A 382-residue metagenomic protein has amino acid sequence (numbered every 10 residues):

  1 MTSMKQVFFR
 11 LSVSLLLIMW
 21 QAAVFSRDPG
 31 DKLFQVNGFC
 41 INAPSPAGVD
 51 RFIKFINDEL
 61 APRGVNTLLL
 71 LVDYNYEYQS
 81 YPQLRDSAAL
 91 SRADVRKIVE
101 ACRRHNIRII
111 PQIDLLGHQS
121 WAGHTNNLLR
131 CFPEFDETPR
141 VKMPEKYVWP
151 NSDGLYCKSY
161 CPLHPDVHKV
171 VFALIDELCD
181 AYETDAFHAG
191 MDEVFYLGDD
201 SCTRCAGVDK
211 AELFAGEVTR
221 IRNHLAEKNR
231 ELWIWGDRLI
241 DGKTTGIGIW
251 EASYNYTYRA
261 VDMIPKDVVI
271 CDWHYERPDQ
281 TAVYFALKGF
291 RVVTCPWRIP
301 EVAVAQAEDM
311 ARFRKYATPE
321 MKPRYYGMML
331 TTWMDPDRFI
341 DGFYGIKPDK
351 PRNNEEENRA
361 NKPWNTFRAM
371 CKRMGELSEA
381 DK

Functional and structural regions predicted by a protein language model:
M1-Q6, V24-D28, I53-K54, D58 (+1 more regions): Bimodal feature
M4-W20: Sec-dependent N-terminal signal peptides
L16, V36-G38, A186, D267 (+1 more regions): A residue-level signal for beta-strand positions that form part of recognition/binding surfaces within mature
I18-K32: Bacterial Sec-dependent signal peptides at the C-terminal "C-region" and cleavage site
P29-S45: An acidic-aromatic substrate-binding cleft motif
C40-Y254, A260-D262, V268: Aromatic-lined carbohydrate-binding surfaces of glycoside hydrolases
N66, A181, T203-T366: Catalytic-core regions of glycoside hydrolase
R359-K382: Carbohydrate-binding surfaces of carbohydrate-active enzymes
